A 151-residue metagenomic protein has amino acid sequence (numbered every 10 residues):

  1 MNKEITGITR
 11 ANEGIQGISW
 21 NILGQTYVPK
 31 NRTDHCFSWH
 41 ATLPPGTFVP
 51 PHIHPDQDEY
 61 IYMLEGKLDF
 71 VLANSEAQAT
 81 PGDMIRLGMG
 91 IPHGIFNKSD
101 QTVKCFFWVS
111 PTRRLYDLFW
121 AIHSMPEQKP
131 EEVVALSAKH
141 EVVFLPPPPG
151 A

Functional and structural regions predicted by a protein language model:
M1-H35, S124-A151: A short, N-terminal "cap"/entry segment at the start of jelly-roll beta-barrel domains of the cupin/DSBH fold
V28, T47, L68, G94 (+1 more regions): Hydrophobic small-molecule pocket/channel-lining residues, especially in calycin-type beta-barrels
N31, T47-H52: Catalytic core of non-heme Fe(II) oxygenases with the double-stranded beta-helix
H40-P44, I53-L72, S110: Short, conserved beta-strand element in jelly-roll/cupin
Y60, K67-D69, E76, P92 (+1 more regions): Structural motif
N74-P92: Short acidic-glycine-tyrosine-enriched beta hairpin
R86, D100-D117: A short hydrophobic beta-strand segment most commonly corresponding to one strand of the jelly-roll/cupin
I95-S99: Asparagine-centered strand-capping/turn motif at beta-strand->loop junctions
